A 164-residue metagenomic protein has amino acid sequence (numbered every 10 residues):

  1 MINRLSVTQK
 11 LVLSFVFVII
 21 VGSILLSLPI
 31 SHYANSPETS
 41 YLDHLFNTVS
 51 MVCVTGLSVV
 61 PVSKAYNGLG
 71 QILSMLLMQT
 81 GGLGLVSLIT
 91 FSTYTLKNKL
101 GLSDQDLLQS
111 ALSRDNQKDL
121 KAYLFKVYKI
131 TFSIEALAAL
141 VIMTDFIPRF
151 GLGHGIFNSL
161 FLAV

Functional and structural regions predicted by a protein language model:
M1-V164: Membrane-proximal intracellular helices of multi-pass ion channels
